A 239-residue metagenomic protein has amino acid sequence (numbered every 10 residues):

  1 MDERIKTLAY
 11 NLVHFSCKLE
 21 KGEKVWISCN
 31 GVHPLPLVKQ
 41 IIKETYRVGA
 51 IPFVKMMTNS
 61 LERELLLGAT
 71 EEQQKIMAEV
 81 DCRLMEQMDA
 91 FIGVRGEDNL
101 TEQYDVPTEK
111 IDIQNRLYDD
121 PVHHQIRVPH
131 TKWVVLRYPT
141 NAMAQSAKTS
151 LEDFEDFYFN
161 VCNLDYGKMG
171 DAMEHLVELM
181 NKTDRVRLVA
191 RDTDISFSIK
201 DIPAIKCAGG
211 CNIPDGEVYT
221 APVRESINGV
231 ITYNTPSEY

Functional and structural regions predicted by a protein language model:
M1-V230, T235-Y239: Active-site bordering "gate/hinge" segments that shape substrate access to catalytic or cofactor-binding pockets
